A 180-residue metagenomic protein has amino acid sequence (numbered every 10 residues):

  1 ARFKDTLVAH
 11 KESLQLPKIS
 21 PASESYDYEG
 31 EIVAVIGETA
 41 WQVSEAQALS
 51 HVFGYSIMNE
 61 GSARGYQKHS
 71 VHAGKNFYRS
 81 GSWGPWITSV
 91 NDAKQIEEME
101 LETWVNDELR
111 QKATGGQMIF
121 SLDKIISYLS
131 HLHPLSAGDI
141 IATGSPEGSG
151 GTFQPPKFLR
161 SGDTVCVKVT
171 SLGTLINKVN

Functional and structural regions predicted by a protein language model:
A1-L109, A113, K178: Active-site microenvironments in enzyme catalytic cores
R64-N180: Catalytic-pocket segment enriched in acidic/His residues
